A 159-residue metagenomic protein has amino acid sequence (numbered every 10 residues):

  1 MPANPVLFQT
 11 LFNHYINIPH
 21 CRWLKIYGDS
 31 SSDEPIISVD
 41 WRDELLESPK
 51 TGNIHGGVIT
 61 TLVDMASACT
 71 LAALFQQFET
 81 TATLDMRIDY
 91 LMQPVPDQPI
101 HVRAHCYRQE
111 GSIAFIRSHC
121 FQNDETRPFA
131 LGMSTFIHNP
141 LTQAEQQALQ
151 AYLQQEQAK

Functional and structural regions predicted by a protein language model:
M1-D29: N-terminal leader/capping segments at the start of a protein or of a new domain
M1-V6, V95-P96, H105-K159: HotDog/MaoC-like acyl-thioester-processing domains
W23, T83-D85, I113-F115: Short coil/loop residues immediately preceding or within conserved phosphate-binding loops of NTP-utilizing enzyme
W23-I54: Catalytic strand-loop segment that frames the active site of acyl-thioester-processing enzymes
I36-S38, H101, F115: General beta-strand recognition
K50-D64, A68, T83: Compact, glycine-rich, soluble single-domain proteins
G57, M65, M86-M92, S118-F121 (+1 more regions): Hydrophobic alpha-helical segments of small multi-pass membrane proteins
A68-H101, M133: Hydrophobic beta-strand-centered segment that forms part of the acyl-chain substrate-binding groove
